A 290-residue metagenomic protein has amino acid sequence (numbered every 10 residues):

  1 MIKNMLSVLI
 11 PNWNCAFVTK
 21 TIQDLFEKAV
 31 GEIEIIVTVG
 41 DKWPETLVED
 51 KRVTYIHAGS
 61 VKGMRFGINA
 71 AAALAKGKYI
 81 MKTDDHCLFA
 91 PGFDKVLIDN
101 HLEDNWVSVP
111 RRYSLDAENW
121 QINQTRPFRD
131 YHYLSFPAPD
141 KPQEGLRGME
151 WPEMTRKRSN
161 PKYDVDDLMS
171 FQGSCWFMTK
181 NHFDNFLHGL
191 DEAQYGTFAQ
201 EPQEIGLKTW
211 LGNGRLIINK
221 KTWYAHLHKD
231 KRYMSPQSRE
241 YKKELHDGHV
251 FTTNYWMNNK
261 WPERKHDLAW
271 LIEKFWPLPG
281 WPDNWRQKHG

Functional and structural regions predicted by a protein language model:
M1-D24: N-proximal low-complexity "stem/linker" segments adjacent to membrane-targeting elements
Q23-E32: Short, acidic, metal-binding catalytic loop of nucleotide-sugar glycosyltransferases
G59-A75: Glycine-rich, basic loop-to-helix element that forms the pyrophosphate-binding segment of sugar-nucleotide handling
R65, Q143-F177: A recurrent flexible, glycine/aromatic-enriched loop bordering the glycosyltransferase active site that acts as
I80: Short aromatic/hydrophobic "clamp" motif used to bind/position activated sugar donors
L88, G92-Q143: Conserved donor NDP-sugar-binding/catalytic core segment of glycosyltransferases
L97-I98, W176, H182-F186, Q194-T222: A short, conserved alpha-helix in the catalytic core of glycosyltransferases
L168-F177, Y233-G290: Terminal low-complexity segments of carbohydrate-biosynthetic enzymes
